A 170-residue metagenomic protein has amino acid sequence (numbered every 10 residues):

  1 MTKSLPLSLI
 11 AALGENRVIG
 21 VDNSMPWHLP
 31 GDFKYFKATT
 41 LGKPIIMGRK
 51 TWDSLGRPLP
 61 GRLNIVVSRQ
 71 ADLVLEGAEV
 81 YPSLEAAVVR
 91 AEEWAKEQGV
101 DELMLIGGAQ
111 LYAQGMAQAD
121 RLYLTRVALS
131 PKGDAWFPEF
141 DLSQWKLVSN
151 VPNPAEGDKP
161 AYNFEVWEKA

Functional and structural regions predicted by a protein language model:
T2-A170: Enzymes that bind and transform nitrogen-containing heteroaromatic metabolites
